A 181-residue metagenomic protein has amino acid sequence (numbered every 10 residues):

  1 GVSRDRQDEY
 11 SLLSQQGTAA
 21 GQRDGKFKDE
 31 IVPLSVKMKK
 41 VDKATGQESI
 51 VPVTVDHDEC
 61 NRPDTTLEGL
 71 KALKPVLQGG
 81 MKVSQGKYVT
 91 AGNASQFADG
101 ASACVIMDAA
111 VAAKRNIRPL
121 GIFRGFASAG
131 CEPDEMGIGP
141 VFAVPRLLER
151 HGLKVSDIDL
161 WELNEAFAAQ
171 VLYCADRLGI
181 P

Functional and structural regions predicted by a protein language model:
G1: Flexible glycine-/small-residue-enriched beta->alpha junction loops that bind anionic phosphate/pyrophosphate groups
D5-S11, G86-S102, R124-R150, D159-E165: Active-site pocket-shaping loop/turn-to-helix segments
E9-K114, G179-P181: N-terminal extracellular/periplasmic Venus flytrap/periplasmic-binding protein-like
T18, A103-D108, P140-L147, V171-C174: Buried hydrophobic packing segments
K26, V41-G46, P133-P140, E165-P181: Short glycine/threonine-rich loop-to-helix capping motif typified by GTGT followed within a few residues by an Asp-Pro
A112-N116, P145-L160, L178-G179: Phosphate/pyrophosphate-binding loops at sites that engage ATP/ADP/AMP, CoA/4′-phosphopantetheine, polyphosphate
R118-R124: Short helix-loop-beta-strand segments that form the rim/entrance of peptidase-like active sites
